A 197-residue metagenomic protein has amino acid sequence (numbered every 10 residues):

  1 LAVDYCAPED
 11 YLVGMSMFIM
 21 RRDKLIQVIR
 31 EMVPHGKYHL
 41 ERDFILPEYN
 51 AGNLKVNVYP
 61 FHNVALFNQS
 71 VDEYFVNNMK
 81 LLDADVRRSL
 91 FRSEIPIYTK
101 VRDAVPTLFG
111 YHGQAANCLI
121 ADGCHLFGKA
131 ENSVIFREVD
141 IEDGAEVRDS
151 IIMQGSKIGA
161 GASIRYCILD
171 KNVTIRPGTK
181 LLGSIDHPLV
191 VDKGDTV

Functional and structural regions predicted by a protein language model:
L1-D23, Q27: Conserved core of the sugar-phosphate nucleotidyltransferase
D23, E31-V197: Left-handed beta-helix
